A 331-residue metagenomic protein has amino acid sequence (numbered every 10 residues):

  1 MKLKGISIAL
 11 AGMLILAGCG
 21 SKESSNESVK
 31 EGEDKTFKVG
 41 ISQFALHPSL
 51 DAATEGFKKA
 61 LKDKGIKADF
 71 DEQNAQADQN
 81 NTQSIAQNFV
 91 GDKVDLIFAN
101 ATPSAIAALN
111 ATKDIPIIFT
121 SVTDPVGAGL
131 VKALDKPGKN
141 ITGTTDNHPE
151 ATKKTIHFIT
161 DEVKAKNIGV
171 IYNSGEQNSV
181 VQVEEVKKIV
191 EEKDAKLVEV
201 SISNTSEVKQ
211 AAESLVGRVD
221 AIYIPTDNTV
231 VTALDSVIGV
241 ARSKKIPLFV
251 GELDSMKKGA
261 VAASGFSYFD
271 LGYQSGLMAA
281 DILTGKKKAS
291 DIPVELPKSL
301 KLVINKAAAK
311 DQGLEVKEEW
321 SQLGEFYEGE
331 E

Functional and structural regions predicted by a protein language model:
I15-G18: C-terminal motif of bacterial Sec signal peptides marking the signal peptidase cleavage site
G20-K22: Bacterial signal peptide processing site
E27-K58, K64, D71-T82, E176-Q177 (+1 more regions): Extracytoplasmic "Venus flytrap"
V39, F57, T142-K193, P293-A308: An alpha-beta-alpha
D69-G91, S201-L215: Structural motif
N74-K132, D227-R242, I246: Beta-alpha junction/loop-to-helix N-cap segments that form part of ligand/metal-binding clefts
P125-K166, S267-K287: Hydrophobic alpha-helical segments within soluble ligand-binding/sensing domains
T284-E331: Hinge/cleft segment of the Venus flytrap/periplasmic-binding protein
